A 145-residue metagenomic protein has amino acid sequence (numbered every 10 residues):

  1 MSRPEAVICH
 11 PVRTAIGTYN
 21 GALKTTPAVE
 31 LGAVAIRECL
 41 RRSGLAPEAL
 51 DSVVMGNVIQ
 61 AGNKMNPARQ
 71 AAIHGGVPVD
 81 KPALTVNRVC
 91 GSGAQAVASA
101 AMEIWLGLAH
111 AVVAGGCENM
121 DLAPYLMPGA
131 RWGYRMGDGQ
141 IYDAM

Functional and structural regions predicted by a protein language model:
M1-A6, T18-P47, K64-M65, A72-M145: Acyl-thioester C-C bond-transforming condensing/cleaving domain
C9-H10, G56, N87: Residue-level detector of conserved, well-ordered beta-strand and adjacent loop positions that form binding/recognition
P11-I16: Short polar catalytic/cofactor-binding loops
A49-G56, V113: Short glycine-rich phosphate-binding loop at a beta-alpha junction
N57-N63: Glycine-rich phosphate-binding loops at beta-strand->alpha-helix junctions
